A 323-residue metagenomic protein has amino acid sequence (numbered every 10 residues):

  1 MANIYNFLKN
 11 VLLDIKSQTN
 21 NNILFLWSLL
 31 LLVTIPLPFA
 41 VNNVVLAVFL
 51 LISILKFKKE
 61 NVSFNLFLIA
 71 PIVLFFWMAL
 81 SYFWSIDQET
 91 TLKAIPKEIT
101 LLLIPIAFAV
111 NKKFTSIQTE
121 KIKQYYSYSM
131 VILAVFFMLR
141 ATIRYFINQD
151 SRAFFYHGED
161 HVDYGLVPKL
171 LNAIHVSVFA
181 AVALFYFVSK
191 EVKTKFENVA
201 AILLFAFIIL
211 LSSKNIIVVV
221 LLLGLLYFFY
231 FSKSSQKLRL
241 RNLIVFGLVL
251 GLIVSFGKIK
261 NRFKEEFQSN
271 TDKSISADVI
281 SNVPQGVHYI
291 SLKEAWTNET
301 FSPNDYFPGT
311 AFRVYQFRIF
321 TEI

Functional and structural regions predicted by a protein language model:
M1-K93, V110-E120, Q124, E191-K195 (+2 more regions): Transmembrane signal-anchor hairpin modules in multi-pass inner-membrane enzymes, especially those that act on
L24-L29, A153-K169: Juxtamembrane membrane-water interface segments that cap and precede transmembrane helices
N43, I99, I280, Y289 (+1 more regions): Extracytoplasmic catalytic/substrate-binding loops of multi-pass membrane glycan-assembly enzymes
V45-I52, K97-L101, V219-G224, F267: Hydrophobic core segments of alpha-helical transmembrane domains in multi-pass membrane proteins
S53-E60, Y82-A141, L171, V176-V178 (+1 more regions): Transmembrane alpha-helical segments and their membrane-water interfaces
E120-F154, P168-L248, V254-I259: Alpha-helical transmembrane segments of multi-pass inner-membrane proteins
D163, Q316-F317, T321-I323: A conserved mid-to-late transmembrane alpha helix and its immediate loop/hinge that forms the functional core
S232-N304: A membrane-periplasm/extracellular boundary helix in multi-pass inner-membrane enzymes that assemble envelope glycans
